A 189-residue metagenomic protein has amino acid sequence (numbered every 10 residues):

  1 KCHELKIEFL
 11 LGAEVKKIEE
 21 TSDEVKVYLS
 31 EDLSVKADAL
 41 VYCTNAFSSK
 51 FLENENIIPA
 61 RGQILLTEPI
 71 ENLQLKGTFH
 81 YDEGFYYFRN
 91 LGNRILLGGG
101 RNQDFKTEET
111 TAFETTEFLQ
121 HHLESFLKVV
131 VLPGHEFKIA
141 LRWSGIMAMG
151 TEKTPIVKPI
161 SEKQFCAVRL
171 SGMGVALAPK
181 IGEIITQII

Functional and structural regions predicted by a protein language model:
K1-E31, V35-D38: Helical element adjacent to the flavin cofactor pocket in flavoenzyme catalytic cores
V15-I18, Y86-N90, V157: A structural signal for short hydrophobic beta-strand segments in well-ordered beta-sheet cores
V25-K26, Y86, I95-L96, Q164-F165: Hydrophobic residues embedded in beta-strands of well-ordered beta-sheets
Y28-L75: Central helical "cap/lid" subdomain
I70-L97: Conserved FAD-binding catalytic core of PHBH/FMO-like flavoproteins
E71-N72, E108-S144: Flavin-binding catalytic cores
G100-T110: Amphipathic alpha-helix from the class-I
V129-I189: C-terminal catalytic lobe of FAD-dependent flavoproteins
